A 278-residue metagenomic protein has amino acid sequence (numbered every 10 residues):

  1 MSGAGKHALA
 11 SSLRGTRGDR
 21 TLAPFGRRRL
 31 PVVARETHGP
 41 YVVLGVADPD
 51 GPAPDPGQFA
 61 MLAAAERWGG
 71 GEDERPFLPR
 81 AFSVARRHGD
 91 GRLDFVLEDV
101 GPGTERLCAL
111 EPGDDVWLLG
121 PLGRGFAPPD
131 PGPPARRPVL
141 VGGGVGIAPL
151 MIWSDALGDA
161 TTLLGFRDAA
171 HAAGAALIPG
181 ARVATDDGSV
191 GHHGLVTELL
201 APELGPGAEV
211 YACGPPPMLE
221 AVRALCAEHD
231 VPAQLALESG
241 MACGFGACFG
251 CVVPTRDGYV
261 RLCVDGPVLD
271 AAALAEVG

Functional and structural regions predicted by a protein language model:
M1-R29, P131-A135, A275-G278: Short, low-complexity, intrinsically disordered N-terminal peptides in bacterial proteins
L13-D114: Ferredoxin-reductase
P102-G240: FNR/FR-type flavoprotein reductase catalytic core
P149, P216-P217, E238-P267: Local cysteine-cluster metal-coordination motifs and their immediate loop/turn environment, predominantly Fe-S cluster
E198, Y259-G278: Short, basic/aromatic-enriched C-terminal tail that caps enzymatic domains
L219, L225, F245, L269-G278: Nucleotide-activated chemistry modules centered on ATP-dependent adenylation/adenylyltransferase
